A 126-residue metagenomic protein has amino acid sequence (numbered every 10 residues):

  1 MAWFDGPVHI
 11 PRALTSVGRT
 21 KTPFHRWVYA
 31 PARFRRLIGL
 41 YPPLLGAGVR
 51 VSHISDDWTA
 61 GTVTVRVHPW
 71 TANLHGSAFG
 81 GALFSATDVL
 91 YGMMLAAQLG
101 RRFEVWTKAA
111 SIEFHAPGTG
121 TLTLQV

Functional and structural regions predicted by a protein language model:
M1-T62: Non-catalytic linker/capping segments at the edges of enzyme domains
G39, G46, P69, N73 (+1 more regions): Residue-level signal for pocket-adjacent positions within structured domains
L40, G46-A47, G76, S85 (+2 more regions): Generic structural "secondary-structure junction" signal
R50, A60-T64, S111, T123-Q125: Beta-strand secondary-structure signal
I54, A78, A116-G118: Hydrophobic beta-strand core residues of beta-sandwich domains
D56, W70-A72, T119: Generic "edge-of-domain/loop-turn" microfeature
R66-Y91: Hot-dog-fold acyl-thioester-processing enzymes
M93-Q125: Hydrophobic beta-strand-centered segment that forms part of the acyl-chain substrate-binding groove
